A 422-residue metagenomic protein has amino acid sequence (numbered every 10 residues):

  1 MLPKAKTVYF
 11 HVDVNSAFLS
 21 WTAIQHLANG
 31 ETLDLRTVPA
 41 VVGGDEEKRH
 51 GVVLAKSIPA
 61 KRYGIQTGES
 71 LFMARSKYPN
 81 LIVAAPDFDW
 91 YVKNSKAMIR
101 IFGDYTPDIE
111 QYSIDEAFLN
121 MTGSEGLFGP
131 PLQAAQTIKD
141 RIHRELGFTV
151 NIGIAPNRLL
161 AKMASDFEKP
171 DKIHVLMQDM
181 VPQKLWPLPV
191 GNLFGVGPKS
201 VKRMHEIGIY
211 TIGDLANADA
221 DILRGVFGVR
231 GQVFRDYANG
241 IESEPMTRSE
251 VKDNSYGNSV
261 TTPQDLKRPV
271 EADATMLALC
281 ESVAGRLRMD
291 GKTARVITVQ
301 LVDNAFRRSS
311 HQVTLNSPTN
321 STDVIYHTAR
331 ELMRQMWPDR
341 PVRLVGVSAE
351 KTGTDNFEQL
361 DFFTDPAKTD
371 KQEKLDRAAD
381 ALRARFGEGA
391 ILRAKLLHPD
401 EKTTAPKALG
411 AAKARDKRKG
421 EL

Functional and structural regions predicted by a protein language model:
M1-D236, M246, G285, T369-L422: Gly/Gly-Pro- and Ser/Thr-rich, intrinsically disordered tail segments characteristic of DNA damage-repair and tolerance
L2-K4, N192, S200-V342, L422: DNA-contacting surface of Y-family translesion DNA polymerases
N15-A17, E46-R49, N304-R307, T352-D355: Short, charged/polar surface micro-motifs in flexible loops or helix N-caps
V38, V150, D171, R295-I297 (+2 more regions): Change "...and in nucleic-acid phosphodiester-cleaving endonucleases..." to "...and in nucleic-acid processing enzymes
V83, R307-H311, N356-E358: Short small-residue beta-strand/loop micro-motif enriched in glycine and branched aliphatics
A117-G123, S310-V313, Q359-T364: Short, hydrophobic beta-strand segments
P156-L159, Y237-G240, T293-N304, V342-G353 (+2 more regions): A glycine-rich phosphate-binding loop feature that marks nucleotide/adenosyl-phosphate handling sites
V324-R385: C-terminal hydrophobic structural anchor segments that stabilize assembly/packing rather than catalytic chemistry
